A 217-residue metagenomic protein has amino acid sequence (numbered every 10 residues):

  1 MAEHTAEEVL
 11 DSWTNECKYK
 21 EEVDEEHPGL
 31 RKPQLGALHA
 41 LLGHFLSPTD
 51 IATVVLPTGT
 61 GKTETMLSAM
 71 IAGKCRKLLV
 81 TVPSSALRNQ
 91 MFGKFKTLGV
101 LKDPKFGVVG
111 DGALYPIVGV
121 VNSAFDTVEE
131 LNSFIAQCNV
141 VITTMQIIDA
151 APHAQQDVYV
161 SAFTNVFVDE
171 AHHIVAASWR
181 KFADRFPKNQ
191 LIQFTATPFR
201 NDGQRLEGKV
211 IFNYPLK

Functional and structural regions predicted by a protein language model:
E3-V55: Conserved pre-motif I regulatory segment
S47-M70: Walker A/P-loop
T65-S68, A72-F106, S178: Conserved Walker A/P-loop ATP-binding site and its immediately adjacent core in helicase/helicase-like ATPase domains
T81-A86, V121-A124, M145: A short hydrophobic beta-strand->loop->alpha-helix junction that borders the nucleotide-binding pocket of P-loop NTPases
S84, T143-I147, E170, F194-P198: A short beta-strand-to-loop transition that corresponds to the Sensor-1 phosphate-sensing loop of AAA+ P-loop ATPases
G99-D126: Short mixed-charge
S123-F167, H173-K181: Conserved RecA-like ASCE ATPase "motif II neighborhood" in helicase/translocase motors
N165, H173-K217: Post-DEXD/H (motif II) to motif III coupling segment of the RecA-like Helicase ATP-binding lobe
